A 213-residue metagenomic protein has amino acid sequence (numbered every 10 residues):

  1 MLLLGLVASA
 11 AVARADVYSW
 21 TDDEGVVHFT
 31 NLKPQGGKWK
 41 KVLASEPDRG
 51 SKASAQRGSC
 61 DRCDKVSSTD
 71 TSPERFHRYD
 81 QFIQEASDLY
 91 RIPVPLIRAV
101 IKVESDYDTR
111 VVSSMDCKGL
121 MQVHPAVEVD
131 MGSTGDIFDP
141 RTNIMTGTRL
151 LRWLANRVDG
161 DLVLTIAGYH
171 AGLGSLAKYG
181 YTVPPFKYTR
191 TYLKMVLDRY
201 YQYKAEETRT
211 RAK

Functional and structural regions predicted by a protein language model:
M1-S9: Bacterial N-terminal signal peptides
S9-R78: Short, cationic interaction patches enriched in Lys/Arg with P/S/T/G and frequent prolines that mark the mature domain
S59-D106, A126, T148: Export/targeting segments at the very N-terminus of extracytoplasmic proteins
V66-E74, I83-Y90, D108-V111, V129-P140 (+2 more regions): Second-shell loop/turn segments in exported
H77, I137-M145, R190: Non-membrane alpha-helical structural segments and their capping/turn regions in soluble enzymes
P95-A99, G160-G168: Surface-exposed patches in mature extracellular/periplasmic domains of secreted proteins
V112-S133, T146-R152, A167, A171-G174 (+1 more regions): Substrate-binding/active-site groove segments that recognize and process beta-1,4-linked N-acetyl-hexosamine
D130, I166-K213: Catalytic and substrate-binding regions of cell-wall glycan-acting enzymes that process beta-1,4-linked
